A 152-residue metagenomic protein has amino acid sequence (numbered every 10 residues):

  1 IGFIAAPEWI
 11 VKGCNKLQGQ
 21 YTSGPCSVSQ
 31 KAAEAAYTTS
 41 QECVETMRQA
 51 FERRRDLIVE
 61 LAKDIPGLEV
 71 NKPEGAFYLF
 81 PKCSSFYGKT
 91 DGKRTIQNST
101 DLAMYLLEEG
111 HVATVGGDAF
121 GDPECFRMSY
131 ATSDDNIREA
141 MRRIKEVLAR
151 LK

Functional and structural regions predicted by a protein language model:
I1-K152: PLP-dependent class I/II
